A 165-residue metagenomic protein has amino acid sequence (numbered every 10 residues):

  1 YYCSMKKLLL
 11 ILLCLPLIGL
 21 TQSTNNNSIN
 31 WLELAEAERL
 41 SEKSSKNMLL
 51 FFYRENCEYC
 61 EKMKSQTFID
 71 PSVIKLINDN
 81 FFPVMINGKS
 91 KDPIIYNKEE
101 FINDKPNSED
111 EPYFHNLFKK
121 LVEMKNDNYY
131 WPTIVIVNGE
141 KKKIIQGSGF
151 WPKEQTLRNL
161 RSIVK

Functional and structural regions predicted by a protein language model:
Y2-L8: Positively charged n-region of N-terminal signal peptides that target proteins for export
L8-L17: Sec-dependent N-terminal signal peptides
I18-N26: Bacterial Sec-dependent signal peptides at the C-terminal "C-region" and cleavage site
N30-M48: A short beta-strand-turn-helix
S44-E58: Short active-site neighborhood of thiol/selenol oxidoreductases, capturing the structured segment around
R54-Y59, T67, G88-P93, K141-K142 (+1 more regions): Solvent-exposed loop/turn segments at secondary-structure junctions within structured extracellular/periplasmic domains
E55-K62, T133-V135: C-type cytochrome heme c attachment motif
P71-I74, N78-I144, I163: Thioredoxin-like thiol-disulfide oxidoreductase module
